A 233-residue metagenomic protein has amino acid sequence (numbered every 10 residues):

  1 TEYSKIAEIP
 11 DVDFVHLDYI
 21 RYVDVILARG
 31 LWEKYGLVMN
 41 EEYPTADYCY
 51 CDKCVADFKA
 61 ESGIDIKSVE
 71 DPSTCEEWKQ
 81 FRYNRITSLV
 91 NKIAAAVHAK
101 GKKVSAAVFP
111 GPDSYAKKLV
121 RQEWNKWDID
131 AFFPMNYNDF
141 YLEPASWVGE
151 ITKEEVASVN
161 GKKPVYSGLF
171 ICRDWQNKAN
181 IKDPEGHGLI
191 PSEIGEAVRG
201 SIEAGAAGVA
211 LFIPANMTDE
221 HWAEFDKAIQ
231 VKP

Functional and structural regions predicted by a protein language model:
T1-D128, Y137-L142: Polysaccharide-binding and catalytic clefts of secreted carbohydrate-active enzymes
E2, R82, I86-L89, I93 (+4 more regions): Stable alpha-helical elements in mature extracytoplasmic
P10, G101, V159, A204-G205: A structural signal for short coil/turn segments at secondary-structure junctions
G30-Y35, Q122, W147-E150, E224-I229: Generic alpha-helical propensity signal that fires on short helical segments and nearby coil/disordered stretches
V90-S105, T152-K163, I229-Q230: Surface-exposed amphipathic alpha-helices with a cationic face
P110-N125, S146-S158, I194-A197: Alpha-helical scaffolding within the catalytic cores of extracellular/periplasmic polymer-degrading hydrolases
I129, F133-W147, E154, G161-P233: Substrate-binding cleft of secreted/luminal carbohydrate-active enzymes
